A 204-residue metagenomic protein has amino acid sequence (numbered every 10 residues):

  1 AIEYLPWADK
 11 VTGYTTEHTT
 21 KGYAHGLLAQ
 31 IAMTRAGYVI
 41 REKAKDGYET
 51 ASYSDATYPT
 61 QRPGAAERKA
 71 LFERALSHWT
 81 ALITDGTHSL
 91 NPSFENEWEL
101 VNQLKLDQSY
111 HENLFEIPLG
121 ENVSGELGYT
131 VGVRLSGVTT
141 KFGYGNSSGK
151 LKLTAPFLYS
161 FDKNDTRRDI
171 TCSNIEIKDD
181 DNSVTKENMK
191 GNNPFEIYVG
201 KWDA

Functional and structural regions predicted by a protein language model:
A1-D9, T16-R41, E67-I83, F115-I117 (+2 more regions): Extended, hydrophobic/aromatic-rich amphipathic alpha-helical segments that build helical scaffolds
W7-Y14, A56-R62: Flexible glycine/proline-enriched surface loops and loop-helix/loop-strand junctions
V11, R41, N91-S93: Short, hydrophobic secondary-structure boundary micro-motifs
T16, H88-A204: Elongated scaffold/linker segments in the mid-to-C-terminal portions of large proteins
T20-Y23, Q30, T60, G64-E67 (+2 more regions): General structural signal for secondary-structure boundaries
L27, G37, E42-D46, A51 (+3 more regions): Generic detector of ordered, mature protein regions
Y38-R74: Short coil/linker segments at helix-helix boundaries
